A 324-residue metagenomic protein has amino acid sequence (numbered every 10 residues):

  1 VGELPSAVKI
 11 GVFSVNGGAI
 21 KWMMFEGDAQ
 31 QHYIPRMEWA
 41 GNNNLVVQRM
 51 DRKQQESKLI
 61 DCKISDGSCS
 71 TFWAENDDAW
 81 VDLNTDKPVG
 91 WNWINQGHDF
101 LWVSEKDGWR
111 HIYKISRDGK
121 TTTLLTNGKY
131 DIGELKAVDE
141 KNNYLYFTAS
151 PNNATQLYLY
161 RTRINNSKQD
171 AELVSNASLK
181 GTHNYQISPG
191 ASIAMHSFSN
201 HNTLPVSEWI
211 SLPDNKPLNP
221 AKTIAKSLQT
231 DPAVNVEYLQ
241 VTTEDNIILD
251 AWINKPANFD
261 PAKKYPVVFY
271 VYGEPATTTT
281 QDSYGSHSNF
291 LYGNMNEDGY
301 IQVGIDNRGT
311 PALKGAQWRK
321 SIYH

Functional and structural regions predicted by a protein language model:
V1-N184, P189-I193, S199-P205, I210 (+2 more regions): Beta-propeller folds
N176, T182-H324: Serine-hydrolase catalytic core recognition
